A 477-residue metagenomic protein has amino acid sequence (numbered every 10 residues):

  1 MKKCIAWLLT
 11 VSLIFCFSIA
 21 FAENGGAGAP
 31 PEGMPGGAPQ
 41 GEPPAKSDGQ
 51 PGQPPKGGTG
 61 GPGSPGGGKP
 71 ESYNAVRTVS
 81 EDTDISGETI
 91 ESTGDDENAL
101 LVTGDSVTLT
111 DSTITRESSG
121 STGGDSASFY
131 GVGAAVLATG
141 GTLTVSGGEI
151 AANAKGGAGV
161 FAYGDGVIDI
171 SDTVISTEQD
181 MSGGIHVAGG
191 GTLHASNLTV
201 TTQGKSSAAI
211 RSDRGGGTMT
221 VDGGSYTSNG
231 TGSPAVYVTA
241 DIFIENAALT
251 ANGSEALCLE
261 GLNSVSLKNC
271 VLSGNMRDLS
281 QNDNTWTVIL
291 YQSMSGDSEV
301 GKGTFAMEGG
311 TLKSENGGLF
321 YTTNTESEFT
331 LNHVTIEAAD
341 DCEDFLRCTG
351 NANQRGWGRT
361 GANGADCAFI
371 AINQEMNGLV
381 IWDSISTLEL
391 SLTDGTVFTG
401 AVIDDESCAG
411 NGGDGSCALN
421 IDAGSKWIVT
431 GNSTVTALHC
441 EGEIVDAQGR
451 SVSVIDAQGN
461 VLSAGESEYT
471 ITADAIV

Functional and structural regions predicted by a protein language model:
M1-G33, Q40-S47, L100, V160 (+1 more regions): Gram-positive cell-envelope targeting signals
F21-E71, R355-T360: Disordered, low-complexity segments in secreted/periplasmic proteins that are enriched in proline
G60-T122, S463, S467-V477: N-terminal segments that cap or nucleate solenoid repeat domains
G61-N74, G94-L101, T122-L137, A154-F161 (+10 more regions): Extracellular beta-strand/beta-solenoid scaffold signature
V79-G87, S106-S112, L143-G147, V167-T173 (+14 more regions): All-beta strand scaffolds that present successive hydrophobic residues in beta-strands
S92-G94, T177, V429, A437: Structural recognition of beta-strand segments within beta-rich domains
T103-Q179, H186-N197, R214: Post-signal-peptide, soluble extracytosolic/periplasmic N-terminal scaffold domains of envelope/secretory systems
A338, N363-C367, A371-A475: Extracellular beta-solenoid/beta-roll
